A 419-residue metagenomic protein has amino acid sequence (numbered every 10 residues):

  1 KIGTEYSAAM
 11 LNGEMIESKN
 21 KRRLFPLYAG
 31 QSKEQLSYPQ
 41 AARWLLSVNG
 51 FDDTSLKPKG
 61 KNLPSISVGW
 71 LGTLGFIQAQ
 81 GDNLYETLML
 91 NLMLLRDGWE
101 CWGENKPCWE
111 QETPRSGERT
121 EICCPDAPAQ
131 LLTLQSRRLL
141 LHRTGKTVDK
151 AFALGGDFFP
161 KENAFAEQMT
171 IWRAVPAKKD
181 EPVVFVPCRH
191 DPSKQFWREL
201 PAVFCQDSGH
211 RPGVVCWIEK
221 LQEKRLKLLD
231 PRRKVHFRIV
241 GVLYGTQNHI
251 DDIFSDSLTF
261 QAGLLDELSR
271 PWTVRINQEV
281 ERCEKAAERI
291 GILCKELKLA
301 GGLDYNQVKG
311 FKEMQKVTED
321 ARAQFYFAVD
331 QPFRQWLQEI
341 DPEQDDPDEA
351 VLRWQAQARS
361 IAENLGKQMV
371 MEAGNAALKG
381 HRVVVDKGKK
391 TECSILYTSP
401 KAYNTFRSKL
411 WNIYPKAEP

Functional and structural regions predicted by a protein language model:
K1-N20, S47, D52-P419: Extended alpha-helical scaffolding segments
A29-S32: Flanking scaffold residues of small Cys/His-coordinated metal-binding clusters
S37-Q40: Short Cys/His-rich metal-coordination motifs, predominantly Zn2+-binding knuckles/fingers
A42-L45: Short functional micro-motifs and their immediate structural scaffolds
